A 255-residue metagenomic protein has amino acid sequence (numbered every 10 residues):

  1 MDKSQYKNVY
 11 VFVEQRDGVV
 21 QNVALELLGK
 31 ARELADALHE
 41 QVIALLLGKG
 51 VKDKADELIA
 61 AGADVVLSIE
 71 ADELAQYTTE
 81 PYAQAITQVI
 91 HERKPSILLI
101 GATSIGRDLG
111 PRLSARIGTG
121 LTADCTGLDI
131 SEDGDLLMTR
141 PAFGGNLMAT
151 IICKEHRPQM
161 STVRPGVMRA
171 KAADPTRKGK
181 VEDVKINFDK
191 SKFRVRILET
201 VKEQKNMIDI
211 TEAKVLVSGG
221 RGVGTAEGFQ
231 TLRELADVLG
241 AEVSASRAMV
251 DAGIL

Functional and structural regions predicted by a protein language model:
M1-L255: N-terminal glycine-rich FAD/FM-binding segment characteristic of electron-transfer flavoproteins
